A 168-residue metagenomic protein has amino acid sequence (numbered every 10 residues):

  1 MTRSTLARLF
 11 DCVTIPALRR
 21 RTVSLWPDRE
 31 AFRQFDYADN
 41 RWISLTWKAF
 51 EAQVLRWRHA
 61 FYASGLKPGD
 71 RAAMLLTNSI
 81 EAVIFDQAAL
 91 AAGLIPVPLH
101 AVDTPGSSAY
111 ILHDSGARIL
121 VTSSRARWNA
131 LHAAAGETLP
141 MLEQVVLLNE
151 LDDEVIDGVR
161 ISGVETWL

Functional and structural regions predicted by a protein language model:
M1-A17, F35: Flexible, non-catalytic linker and terminal segments flanking ANL/adenylate-forming cores
T5-L9, N40, W47, P98 (+2 more regions): Short, flexible active-site loop motifs that bind/organize anionic cofactors or intermediates
A7, F32-Q87, T104-A109, R160-L168: Conserved AMP-binding/adenylate-forming core of the ANL superfamily
I15, W26, I95-V97: Hydrophobic alpha-helix-in-membranes signature
L18-L45, D152-I156: AMP-dependent adenylate-forming
T22, Q53-V54, T138: Hydrophobic/aromatic residues within well-ordered alpha-helical segments
A63-S64, A91-T166: Structural core segment of the AMP-binding/adenylate-forming
